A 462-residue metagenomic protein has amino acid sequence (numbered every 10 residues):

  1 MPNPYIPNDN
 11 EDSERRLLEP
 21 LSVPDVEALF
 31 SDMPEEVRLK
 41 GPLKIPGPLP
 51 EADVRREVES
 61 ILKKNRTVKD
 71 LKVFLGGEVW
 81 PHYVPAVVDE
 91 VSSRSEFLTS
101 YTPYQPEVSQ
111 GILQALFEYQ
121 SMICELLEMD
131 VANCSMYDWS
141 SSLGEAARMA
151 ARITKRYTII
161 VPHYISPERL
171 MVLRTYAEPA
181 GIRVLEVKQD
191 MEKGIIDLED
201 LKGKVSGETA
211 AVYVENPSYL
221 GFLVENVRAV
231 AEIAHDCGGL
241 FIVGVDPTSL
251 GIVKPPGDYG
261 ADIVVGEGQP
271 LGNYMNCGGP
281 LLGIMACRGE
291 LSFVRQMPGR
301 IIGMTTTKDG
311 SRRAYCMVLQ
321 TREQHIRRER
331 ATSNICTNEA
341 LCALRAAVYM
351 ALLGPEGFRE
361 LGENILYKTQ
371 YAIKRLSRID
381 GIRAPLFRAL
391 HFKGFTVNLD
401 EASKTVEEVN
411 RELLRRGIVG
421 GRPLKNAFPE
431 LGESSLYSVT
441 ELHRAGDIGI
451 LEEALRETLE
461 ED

Functional and structural regions predicted by a protein language model:
M1-K40: Compact, charge-rich alpha-helical regulatory domains located at protein termini
P2-I6, S141-A314, V397, E407-R411 (+4 more regions): Conserved PLP-enzyme active-site core in the AAT-like
P4-P7, E19, K44-P48, P106-S109 (+14 more regions): Hydrophobic alpha-helical scaffolding
M33-E118, I326: N-terminal entrance/gating region of PLP-dependent enzymes' catalytic architecture
R94-P106, M122-M129, T154-K155, E178-E186 (+4 more regions): Gly-rich Lys/Arg/Thr-decorated short loops/hinges at beta-loop-alpha junctions or inter-strand turns that position
Y104-V108, E125-G144: Short loop-beta-helix segment that forms the pyridoxal 5′-phosphate
L271-D380, P385-R388: Active-site C-terminal subdomain of aminotransferase-like
E356-I450: Conserved C-terminal alpha-helix-loop-beta "cap" of PLP-dependent enzymes that closes/shapes the active-site mouth
